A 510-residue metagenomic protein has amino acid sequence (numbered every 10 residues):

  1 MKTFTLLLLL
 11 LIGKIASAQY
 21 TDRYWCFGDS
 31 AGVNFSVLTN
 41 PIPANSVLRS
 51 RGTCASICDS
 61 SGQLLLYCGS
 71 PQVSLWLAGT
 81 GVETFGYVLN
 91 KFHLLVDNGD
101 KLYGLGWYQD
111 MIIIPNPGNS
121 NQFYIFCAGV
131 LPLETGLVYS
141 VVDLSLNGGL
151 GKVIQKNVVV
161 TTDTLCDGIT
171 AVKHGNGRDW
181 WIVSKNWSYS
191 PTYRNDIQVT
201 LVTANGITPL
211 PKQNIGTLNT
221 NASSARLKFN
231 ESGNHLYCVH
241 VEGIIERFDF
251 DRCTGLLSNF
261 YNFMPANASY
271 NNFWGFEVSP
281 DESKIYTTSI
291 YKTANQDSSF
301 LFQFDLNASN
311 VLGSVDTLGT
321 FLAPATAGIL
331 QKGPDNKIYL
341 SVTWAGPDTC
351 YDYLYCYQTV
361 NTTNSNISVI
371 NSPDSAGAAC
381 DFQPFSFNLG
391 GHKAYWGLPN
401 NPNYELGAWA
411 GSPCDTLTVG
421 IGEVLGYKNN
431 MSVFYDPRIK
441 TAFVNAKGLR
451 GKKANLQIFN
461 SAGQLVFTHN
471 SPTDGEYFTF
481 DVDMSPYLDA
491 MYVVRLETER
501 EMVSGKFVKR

Functional and structural regions predicted by a protein language model:
M1-D22, H235, N271-W274, I285 (+5 more regions): Bacterial Sec-dependent N-terminal signal peptides
L6, L425-R510: C-terminal outer-membrane/trafficking sorting elements
L8-G13, N259, A308, S314 (+4 more regions): Generic detector of low-complexity/intrinsically disordered segments and short hydrophobic N-terminal stretches
L10, S17, L48, P117 (+13 more regions): A generic structural signal for short, solvent-exposed coil/turn residues that cap or connect secondary-structure
L10-I12, A408, Q457: Processing junctions and N-termini across compartments
K14, S70-Q72, W107-I114, L144 (+11 more regions): Generic hydrophobic/packing signal
Q19-M264, A268-G420: Beta-propeller fold recognition
